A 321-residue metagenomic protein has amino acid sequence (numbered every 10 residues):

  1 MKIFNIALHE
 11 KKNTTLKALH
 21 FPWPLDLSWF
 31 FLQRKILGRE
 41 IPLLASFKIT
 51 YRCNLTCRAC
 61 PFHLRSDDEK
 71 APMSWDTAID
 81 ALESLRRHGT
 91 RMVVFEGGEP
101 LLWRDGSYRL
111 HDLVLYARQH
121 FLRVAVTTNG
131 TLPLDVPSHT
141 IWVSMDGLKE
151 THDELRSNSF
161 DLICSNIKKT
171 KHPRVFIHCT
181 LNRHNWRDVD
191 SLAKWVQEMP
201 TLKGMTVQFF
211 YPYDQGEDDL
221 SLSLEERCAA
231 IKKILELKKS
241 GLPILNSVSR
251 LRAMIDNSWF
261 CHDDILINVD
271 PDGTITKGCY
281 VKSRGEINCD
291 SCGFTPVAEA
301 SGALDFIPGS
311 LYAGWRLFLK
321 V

Functional and structural regions predicted by a protein language model:
M1-H9, D68, R87, Y108-H111 (+7 more regions): Radical SAM enzyme [4Fe-4S]-AdoMet core and its adjacent flexible, acidic and glycine-rich loops/tails across
N5-P133, L319-V321: Conserved alpha-helical substructure of the radical SAM core
F47, Y51-N54, I255, S283-E286: Processing junctions and N-termini across compartments
C53, C57-C60, C261-D264, C279 (+1 more regions): Short cysteine clusters
T56, G89-R91, P137, P200-G204 (+1 more regions): Short loop/turn motifs at secondary-structure junctions
A59, H63-S66, I267, G285 (+1 more regions): Secreted/processed peptides and extracellular or luminal domains of membrane proteins
D272-V321: Flexible mid-to-C-terminal extensions adjoining Fe-S/redox cofactors in radical SAM and related proteins
